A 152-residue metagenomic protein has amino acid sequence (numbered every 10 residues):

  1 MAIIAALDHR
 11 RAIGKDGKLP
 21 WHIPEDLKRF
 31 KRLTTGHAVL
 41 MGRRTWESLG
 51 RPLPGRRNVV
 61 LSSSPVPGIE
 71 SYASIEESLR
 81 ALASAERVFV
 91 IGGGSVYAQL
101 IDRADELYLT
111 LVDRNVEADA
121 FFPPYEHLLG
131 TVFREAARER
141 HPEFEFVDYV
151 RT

Functional and structural regions predicted by a protein language model:
M1-T152: Enzymes that bind and transform nitrogen-containing heteroaromatic metabolites
